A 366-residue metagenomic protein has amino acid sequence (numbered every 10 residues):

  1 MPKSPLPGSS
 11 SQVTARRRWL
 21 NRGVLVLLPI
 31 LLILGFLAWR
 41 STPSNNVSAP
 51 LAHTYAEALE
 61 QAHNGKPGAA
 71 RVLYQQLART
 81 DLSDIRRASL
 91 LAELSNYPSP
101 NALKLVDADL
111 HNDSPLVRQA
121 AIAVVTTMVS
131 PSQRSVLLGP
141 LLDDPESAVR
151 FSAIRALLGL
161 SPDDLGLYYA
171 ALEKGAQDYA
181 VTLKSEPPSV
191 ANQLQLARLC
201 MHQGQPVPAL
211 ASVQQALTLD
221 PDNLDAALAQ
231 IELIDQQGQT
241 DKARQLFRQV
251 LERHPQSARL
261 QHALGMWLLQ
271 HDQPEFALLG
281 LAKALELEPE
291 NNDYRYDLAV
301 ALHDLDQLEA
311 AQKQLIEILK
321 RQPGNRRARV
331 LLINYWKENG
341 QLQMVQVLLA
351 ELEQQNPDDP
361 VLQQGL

Functional and structural regions predicted by a protein language model:
K66-R79, Y97-H111, S130-D143, D164-A180 (+3 more regions): Amphipathic alpha-helical scaffolding segments comprising HEAT/armadillo-like alpha-solenoid repeats
L82-S83, D113-P115, P145-E146, S189: Short inter-helical turns and helix N-cap capping residues of alpha-solenoid HEAT/ARM repeat scaffolds
E93, A120, V124, S152 (+7 more regions): Canonical tetratricopeptide repeat
H111, D143, K184, L217-T218 (+4 more regions): Conserved structural position within tetratricopeptide repeats
S132-S135, Y168-V181, Q203-Q215, Q236-Q249 (+3 more regions): Structural signature of tandem alpha-helical TPR/SEL1-like repeats, specifically the intra-repeat loop/turn
